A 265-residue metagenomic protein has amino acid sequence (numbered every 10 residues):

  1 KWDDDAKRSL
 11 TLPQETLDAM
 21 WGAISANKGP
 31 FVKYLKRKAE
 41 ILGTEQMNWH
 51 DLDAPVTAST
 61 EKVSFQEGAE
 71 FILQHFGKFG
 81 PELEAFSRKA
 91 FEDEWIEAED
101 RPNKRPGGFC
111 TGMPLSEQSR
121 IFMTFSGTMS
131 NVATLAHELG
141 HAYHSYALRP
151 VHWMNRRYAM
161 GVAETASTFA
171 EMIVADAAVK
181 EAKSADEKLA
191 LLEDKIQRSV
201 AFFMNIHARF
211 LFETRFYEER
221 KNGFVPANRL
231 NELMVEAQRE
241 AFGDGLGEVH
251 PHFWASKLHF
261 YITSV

Functional and structural regions predicted by a protein language model:
K1-V265: Cation-handling catalytic/transport regions enriched in His/Asp/Glu
